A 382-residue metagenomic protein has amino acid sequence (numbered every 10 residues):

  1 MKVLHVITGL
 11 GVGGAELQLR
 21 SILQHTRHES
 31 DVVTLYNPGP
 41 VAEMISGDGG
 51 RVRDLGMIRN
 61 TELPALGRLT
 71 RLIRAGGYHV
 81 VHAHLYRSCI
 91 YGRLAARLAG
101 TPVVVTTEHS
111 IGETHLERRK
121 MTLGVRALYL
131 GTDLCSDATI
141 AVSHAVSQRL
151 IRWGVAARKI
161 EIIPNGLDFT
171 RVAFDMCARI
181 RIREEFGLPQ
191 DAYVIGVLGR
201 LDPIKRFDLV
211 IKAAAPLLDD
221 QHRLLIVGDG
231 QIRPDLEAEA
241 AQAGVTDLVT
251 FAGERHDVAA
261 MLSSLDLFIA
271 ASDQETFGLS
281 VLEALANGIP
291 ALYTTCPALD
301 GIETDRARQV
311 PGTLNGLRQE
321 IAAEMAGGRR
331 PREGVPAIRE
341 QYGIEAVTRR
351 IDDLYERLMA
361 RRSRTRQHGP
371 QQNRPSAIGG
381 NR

Functional and structural regions predicted by a protein language model:
H5-G67, R149, Q231: N-terminal strand-loop element at the rim of the active site of nucleotide-sugar-dependent glycosyltransferases
G13-S21, Y193, V197-P216, Q231-E237: A conserved mid-protein helix/loop that constitutes part of the nucleotide-sugar donor-binding site
T34, P290-Y293: Short hydrophobic beta-strand element within catalytic cores of glycosyltransferases and related nucleotide-activated
A83-Y91, E108: Short His-centered aromatic/hydrophobic patch
A145, G166: Carbohydrate-associated surface elements
A173-L188, R332-V335: A short helix/loop element that forms part of the nucleotide-sugar donor recognition site in Leloir-type
E254, D273: Aromatic "clamp/platform" in nucleotide-sugar-dependent glycosyltransferases that forms part of the donor/acceptor
A307-N315, A323-G328: Conserved acidic donor-binding segment of nucleotide-sugar-dependent glycosyltransferases
